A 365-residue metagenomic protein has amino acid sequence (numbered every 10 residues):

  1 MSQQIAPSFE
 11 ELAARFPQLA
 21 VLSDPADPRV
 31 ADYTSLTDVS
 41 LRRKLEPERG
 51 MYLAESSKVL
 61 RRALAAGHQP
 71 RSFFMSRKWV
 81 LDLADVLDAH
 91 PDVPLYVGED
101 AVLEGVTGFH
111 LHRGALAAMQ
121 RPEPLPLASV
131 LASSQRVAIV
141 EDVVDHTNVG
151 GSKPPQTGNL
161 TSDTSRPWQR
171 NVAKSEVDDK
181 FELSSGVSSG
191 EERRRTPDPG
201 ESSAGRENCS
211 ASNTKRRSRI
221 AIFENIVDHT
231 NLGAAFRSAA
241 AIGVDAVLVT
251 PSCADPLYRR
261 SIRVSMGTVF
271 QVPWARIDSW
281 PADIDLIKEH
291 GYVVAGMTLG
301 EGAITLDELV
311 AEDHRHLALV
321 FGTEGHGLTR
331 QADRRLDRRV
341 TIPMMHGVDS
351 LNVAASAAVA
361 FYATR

Functional and structural regions predicted by a protein language model:
M1-K78: Boundary-proximal intrinsically disordered activation/regulatory segments immediately upstream of a helical core
Q3-Q4, P17-A20, S129-Q169, A173 (+2 more regions): RNA substrate-binding interface of SAM-dependent RNA methyltransferases
L81-D92, A332: Short, aromatic/basic amphipathic alpha-helical patches
P91-G108: A glycine-rich helix N-cap at a beta->alpha junction
G108-L111, A115-S133, A211-R216: Acidic/glycine-rich phosphate/pyrophosphate-binding loops and surrounding catalytic core that coordinate Mg2+
A115-A117, Q156, S238-I242, P256 (+2 more regions): Structured adenosyl-cofactor binding patch, chiefly the S-adenosyl-L-methionine
A295-G347: Active-site/ligand-binding-proximal alpha/beta "capping" segment
